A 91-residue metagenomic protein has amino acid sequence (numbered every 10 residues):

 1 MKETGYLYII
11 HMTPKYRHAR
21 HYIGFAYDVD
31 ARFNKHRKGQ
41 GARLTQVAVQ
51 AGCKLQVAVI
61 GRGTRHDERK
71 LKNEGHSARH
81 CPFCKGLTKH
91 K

Functional and structural regions predicted by a protein language model:
M1-K91: Structure-specific nucleic-acid interaction/processing domains
